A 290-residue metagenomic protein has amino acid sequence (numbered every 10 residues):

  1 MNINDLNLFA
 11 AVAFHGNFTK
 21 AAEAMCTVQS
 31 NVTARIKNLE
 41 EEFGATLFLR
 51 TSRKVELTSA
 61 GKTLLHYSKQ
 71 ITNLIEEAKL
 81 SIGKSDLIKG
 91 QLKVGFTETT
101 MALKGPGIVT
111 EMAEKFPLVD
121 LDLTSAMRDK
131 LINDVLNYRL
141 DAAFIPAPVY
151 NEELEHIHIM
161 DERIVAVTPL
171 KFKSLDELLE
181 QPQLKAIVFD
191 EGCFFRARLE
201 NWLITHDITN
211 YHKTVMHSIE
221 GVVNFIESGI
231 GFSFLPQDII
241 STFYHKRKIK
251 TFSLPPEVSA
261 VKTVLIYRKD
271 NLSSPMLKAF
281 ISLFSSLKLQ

Functional and structural regions predicted by a protein language model:
A10-V28: Short helix-boundary/capping micro-motifs
E40-L57: A short LG(V/I)-centered, amphipathic sequence patch enriched for acidic residue(s) preceding the LG motif
E42-F43, L64-D86: Alpha-helical linker/hinge and terminal dimerization helices associated with HTH transcriptional regulators
K89-E152: Central regulatory/effector-binding core of bacterial HTH transcription factors
K104, F252-Q290: A late-sequence structural motif
N151-H158, E162, N224-K269: Beta-alpha-beta core module
E153-E191, A197: Flexible hinge/capping segments at coil-to-helix
K185-H206, S273-L277, I281: Secondary-structure junction motif
